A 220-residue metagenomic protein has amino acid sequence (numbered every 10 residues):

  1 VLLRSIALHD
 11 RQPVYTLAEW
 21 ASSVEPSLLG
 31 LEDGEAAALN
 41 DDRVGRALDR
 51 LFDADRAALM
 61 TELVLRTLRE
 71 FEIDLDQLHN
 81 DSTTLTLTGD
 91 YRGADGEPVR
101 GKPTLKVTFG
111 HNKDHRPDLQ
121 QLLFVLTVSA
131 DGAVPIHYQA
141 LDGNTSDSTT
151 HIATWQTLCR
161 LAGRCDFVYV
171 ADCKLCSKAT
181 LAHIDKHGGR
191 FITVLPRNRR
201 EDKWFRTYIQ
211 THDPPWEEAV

Functional and structural regions predicted by a protein language model:
V1-V220: Anion-binding and metal-coordination hotspots
